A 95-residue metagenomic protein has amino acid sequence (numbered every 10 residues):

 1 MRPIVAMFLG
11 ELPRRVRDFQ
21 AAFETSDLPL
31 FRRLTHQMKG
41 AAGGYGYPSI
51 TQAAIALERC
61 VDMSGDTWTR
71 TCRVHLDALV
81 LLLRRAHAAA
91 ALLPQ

Functional and structural regions predicted by a protein language model:
I4-V5, L9-G10, R15, A41-Q52 (+1 more regions): Amphipathic, coiled-coil-like alpha-helical segments
R14-R32: Helix-loop segments that flank and shape redox-cofactor active sites
